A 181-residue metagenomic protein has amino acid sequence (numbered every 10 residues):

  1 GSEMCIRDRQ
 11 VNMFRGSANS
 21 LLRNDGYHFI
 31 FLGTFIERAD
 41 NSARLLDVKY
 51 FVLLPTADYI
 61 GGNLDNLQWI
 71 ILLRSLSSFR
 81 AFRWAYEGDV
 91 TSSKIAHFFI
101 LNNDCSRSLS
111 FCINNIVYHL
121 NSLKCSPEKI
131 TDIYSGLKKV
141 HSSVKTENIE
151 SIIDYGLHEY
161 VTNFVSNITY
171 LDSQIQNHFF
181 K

Functional and structural regions predicted by a protein language model:
S2, I6-K181: Alpha-helical transmembrane segments and their helix-helix packing motifs
